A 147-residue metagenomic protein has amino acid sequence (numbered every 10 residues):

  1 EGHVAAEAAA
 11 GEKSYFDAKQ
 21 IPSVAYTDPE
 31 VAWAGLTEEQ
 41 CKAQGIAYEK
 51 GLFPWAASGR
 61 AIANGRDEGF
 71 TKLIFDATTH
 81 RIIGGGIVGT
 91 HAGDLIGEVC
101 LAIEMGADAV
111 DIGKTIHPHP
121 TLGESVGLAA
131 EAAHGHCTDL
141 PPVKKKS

Functional and structural regions predicted by a protein language model:
E1-K13, T121: An active-site-proximal "capping" alpha-helix that borders the catalytic cofactor pocket
A10, I21, Y26-S147: Flexible, glycine-rich terminal cap/loop adjacent to redox cofactors in electron-transfer oxidoreductases
D17-A18: Acidic/histidine metal-binding catalytic segments
